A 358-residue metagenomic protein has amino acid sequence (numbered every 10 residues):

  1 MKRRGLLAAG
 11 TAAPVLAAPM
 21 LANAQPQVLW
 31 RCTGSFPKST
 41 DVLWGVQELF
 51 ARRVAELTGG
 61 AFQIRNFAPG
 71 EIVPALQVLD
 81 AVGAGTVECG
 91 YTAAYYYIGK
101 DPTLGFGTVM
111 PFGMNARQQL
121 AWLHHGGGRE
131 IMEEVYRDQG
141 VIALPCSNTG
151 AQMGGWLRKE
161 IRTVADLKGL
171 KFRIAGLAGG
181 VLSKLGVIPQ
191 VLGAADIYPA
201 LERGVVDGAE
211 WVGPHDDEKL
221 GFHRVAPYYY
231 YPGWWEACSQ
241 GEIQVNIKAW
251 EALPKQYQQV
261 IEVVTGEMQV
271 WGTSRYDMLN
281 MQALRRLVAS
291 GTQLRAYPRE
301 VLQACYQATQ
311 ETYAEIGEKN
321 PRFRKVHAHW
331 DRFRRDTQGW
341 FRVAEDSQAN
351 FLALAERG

Functional and structural regions predicted by a protein language model:
G5-A17, L21-Q119, G127-G358: N-terminal secretory/targeting leader peptides
